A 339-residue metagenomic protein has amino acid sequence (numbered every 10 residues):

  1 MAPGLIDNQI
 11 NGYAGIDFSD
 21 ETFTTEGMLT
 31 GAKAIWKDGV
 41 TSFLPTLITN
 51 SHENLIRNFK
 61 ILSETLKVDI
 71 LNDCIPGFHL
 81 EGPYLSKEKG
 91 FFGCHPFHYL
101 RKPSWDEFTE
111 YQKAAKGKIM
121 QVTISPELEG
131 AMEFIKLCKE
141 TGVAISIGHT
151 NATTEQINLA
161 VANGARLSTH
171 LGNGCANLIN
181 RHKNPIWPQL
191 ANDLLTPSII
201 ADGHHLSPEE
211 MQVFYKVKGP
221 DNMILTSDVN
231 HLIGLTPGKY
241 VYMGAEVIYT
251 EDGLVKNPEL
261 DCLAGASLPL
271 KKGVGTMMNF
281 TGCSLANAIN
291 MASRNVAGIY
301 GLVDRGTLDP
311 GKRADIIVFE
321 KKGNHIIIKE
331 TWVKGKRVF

Functional and structural regions predicted by a protein language model:
M1-A2: Histidine-rich, glycine-flanked metal-binding segment
Q9, I35, L80, C138 (+5 more regions): Conserved, mostly hydrophobic/aromatic
I10-S19, L29-N58, D73-S86, A115-E127 (+3 more regions): Divalent metal-dependent hydrolysis catalytic cores, especially in the metallo-beta-lactamase
N11, I16, K33-L44, S86-K116 (+4 more regions): Active-site gating loops and adjacent loop-to-helix segments of metal-dependent hydrolytic enzymes
S19, W105, T109, K113-T236: Active-site core of metal-dependent hydrolases
L55-D69, E133-A144, S284-L285, I289: Short, electropositive alpha-helical surface patch
P188-S198, Y215-S227, I233-F319: His/Asp/Glu-enriched, well-ordered alpha-helical/loop segment that forms or immediately abuts the divalent-metal
L308-F339: C-terminal cap of metal-dependent C-N hydrolases
